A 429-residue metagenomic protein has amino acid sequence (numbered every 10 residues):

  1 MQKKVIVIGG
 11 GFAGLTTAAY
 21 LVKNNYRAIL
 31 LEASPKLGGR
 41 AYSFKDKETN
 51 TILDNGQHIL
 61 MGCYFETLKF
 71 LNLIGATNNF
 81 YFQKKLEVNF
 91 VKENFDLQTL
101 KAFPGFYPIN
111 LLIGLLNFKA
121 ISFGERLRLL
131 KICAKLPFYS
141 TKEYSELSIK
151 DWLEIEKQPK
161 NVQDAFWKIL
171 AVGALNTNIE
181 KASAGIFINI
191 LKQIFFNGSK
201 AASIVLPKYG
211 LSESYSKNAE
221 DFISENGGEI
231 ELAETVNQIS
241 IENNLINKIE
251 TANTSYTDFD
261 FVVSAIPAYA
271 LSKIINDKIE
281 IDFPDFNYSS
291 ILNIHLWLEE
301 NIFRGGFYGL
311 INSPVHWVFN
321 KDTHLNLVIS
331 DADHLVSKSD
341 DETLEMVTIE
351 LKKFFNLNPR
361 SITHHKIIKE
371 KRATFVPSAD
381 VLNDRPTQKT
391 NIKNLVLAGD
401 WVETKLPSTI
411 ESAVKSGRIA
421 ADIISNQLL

Functional and structural regions predicted by a protein language model:
K3-L30: N-terminal Rossmann-like FAD-binding beta1-loop-alpha1 element of flavoenzymes
A13, K36, Y269: Conserved Rossmann-like nucleotide-cofactor binding loop
V22-K47: Glycine-rich FAD pyrophosphate-binding loop
N24, L86, E234-L357, R385 (+1 more regions): Mid-domain catalytic core of redox enzymes that form a hydrophobic substrate pocket/lid adjacent to a catalytic redox
Y42-G62, L130-P137: Glycine-rich active-site loop/strand segments that organize a redox cofactor
T67-L68, N72-L73, T77-A184: Mobile amphipathic helical/loop "lid" adjacent to a hydrophobic cofactor/ligand pocket
I190-I246, E250-T251: Helical element adjacent to the flavin cofactor pocket in flavoenzyme catalytic cores
V318-L429: Conserved flavin/dinucleotide-binding core of flavoenzymes
